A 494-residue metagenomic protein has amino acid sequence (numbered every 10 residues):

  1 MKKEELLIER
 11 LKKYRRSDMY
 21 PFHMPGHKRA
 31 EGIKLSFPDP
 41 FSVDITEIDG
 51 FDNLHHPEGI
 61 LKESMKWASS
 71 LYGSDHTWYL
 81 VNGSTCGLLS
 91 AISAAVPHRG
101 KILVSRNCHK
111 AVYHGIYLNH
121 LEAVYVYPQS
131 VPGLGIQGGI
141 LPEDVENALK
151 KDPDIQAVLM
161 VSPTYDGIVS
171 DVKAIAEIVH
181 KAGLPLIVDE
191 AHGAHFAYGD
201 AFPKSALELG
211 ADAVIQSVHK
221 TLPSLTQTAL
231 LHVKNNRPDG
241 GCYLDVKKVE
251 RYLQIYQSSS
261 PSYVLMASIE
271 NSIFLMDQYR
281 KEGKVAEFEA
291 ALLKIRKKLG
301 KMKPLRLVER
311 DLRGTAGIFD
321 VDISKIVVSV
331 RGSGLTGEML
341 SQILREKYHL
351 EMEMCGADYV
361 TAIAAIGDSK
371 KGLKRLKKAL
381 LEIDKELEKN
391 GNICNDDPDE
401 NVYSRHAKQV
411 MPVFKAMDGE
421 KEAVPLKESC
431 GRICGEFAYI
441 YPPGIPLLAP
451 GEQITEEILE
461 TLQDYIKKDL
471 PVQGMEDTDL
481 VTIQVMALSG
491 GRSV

Functional and structural regions predicted by a protein language model:
M1-G59, P443: N-terminal "arm"/small-domain region of PLP-dependent enzymes with the aminotransferase-like
K3-K12, K34-S36, S84-D311: Conserved PLP-enzyme active-site core in the AAT-like
R29, Y165, K220-T221, N236-P238 (+6 more regions): Short, glycine-/Ser/Thr-/acidic-enriched flexible segments
F41-G83, I483: Conserved N-terminal alpha-helix of the aminotransferase class I/II PLP-enzyme fold
S42-F51, W67-G73, A123-G133, I155 (+2 more regions): Gly-rich Lys/Arg/Thr-decorated short loops/hinges at beta-loop-alpha junctions or inter-strand turns that position
M65-T77, T85-K101, G491: Phosphate-binding glycine-rich loop
L293-M475: Conserved C-terminal alpha-helix-loop-beta "cap" of PLP-dependent enzymes that closes/shapes the active-site mouth
M475-S489: Terminal helix/beta-alpha structural elements that buttress the NAD(P)+-binding lobe
